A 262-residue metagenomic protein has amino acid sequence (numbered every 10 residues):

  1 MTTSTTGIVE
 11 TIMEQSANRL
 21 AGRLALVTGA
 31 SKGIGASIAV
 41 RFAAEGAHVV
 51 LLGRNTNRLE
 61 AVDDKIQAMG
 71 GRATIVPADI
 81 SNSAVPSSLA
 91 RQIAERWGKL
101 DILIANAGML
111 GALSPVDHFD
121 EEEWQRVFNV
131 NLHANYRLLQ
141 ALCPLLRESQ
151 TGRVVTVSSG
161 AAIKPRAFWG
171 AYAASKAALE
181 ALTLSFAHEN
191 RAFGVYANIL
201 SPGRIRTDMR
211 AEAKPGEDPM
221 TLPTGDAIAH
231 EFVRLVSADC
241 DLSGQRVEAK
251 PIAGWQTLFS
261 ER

Functional and structural regions predicted by a protein language model:
L24, S31-K32: Conserved glycine-rich cofactor-binding loop
T56-N57, P77-S88, E121: The beta1-alpha1 cofactor-binding region of Rossmann-like NAD(H)/NADP(H)-dependent oxidoreductases
S114-V116, D120-F128: Substrate-binding pocket helix/loop in short-chain dehydrogenase/reductase
L139, S175: Active-site helix of classical SDR
S159: Residue(s) in the substrate-gating loop at a strand-loop-helix junction that position the organic substrate next
K164, S185-V195: Active-site-adjacent segment of SDR/Rossmann-fold oxidoreductases
V195, I199-L200, T207, P215-E261: C-terminal helical subdomain
